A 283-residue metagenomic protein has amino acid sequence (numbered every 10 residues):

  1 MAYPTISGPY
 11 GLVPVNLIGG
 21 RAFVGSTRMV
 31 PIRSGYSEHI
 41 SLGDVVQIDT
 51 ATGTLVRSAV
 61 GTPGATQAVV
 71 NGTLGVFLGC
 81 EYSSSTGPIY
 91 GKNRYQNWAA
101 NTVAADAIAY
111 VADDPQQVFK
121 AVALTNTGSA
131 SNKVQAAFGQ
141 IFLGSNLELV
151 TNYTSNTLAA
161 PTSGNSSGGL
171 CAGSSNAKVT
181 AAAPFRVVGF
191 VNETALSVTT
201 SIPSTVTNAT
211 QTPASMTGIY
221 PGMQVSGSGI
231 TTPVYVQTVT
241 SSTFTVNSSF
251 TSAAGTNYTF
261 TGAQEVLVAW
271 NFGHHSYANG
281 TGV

Functional and structural regions predicted by a protein language model:
M1-Y10, S175-L196, T261-V283: Protruding loop/beta-arch "assembly-hinge" segments enriched in small, turn-prone residues
A2-I6, G19, F23-Q140, S145-N156: A sequence-level detector for low-complexity, Ser/Thr- and acidic-rich stretches
G11-G20: Short, positively charged
D44-V70, L149-A177, A214-T243, T251: Ser/Thr/Gly-rich low-complexity blocks that favor extended beta-strand/coil architectures
V70, D114, F142, K178-A181 (+2 more regions): A generic structural signal for short, non-catalytic loop/turn and secondary-structure boundary residues
V70-T73, F77-Y82, V111, C171-T199 (+1 more regions): A structural signal for short, hydrophobic beta-strand segments that form beta-sheets in beta-rich/all-beta domains
Y82-P115, L196-V283: Small/polar beta-strand repeat architecture
